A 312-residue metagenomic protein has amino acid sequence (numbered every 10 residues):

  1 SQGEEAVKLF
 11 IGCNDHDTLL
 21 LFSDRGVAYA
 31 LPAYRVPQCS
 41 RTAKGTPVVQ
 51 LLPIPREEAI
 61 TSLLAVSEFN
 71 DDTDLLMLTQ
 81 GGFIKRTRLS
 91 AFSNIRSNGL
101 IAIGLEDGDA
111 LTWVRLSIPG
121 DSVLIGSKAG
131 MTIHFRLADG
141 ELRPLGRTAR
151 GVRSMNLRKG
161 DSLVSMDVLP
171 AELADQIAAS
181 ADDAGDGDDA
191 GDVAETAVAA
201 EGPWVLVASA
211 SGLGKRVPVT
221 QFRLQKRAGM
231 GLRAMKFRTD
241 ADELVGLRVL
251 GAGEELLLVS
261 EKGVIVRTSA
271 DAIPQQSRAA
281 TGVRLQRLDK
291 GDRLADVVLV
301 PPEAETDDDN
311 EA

Functional and structural regions predicted by a protein language model:
S1-A312: Short, structured "edge-of-domain" segments at secondary-structure transitions
